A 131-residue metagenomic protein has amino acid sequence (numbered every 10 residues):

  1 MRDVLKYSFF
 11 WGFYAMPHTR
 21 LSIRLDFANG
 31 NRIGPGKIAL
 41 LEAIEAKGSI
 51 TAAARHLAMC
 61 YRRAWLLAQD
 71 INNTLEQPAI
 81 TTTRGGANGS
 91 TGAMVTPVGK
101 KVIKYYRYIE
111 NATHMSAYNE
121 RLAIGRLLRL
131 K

Functional and structural regions predicted by a protein language model:
P17-N29: Short, Lys/Arg-enriched N-terminal segment that forms or immediately precedes the first helix of a structured domain
N31-L41: Short alpha-helical elements of helix-turn-helix
I44-A54: Short helix-boundary/capping micro-motifs
R62: Key DNA-contact positions within bacterial/archaeal DNA-binding proteins
L67: Residues within the DNA-recognition helix of helix-turn-helix
N73-P78: Residue cluster at the C-terminal edge of the helix-turn-helix DNA-binding motif
T82-Y106: Basic, amphipathic "hinge/linker" alpha-helix immediately C-terminal to the N-terminal HTH DNA-binding motif
K100-K131: Helix-turn-helix/homeodomain-like alpha-helical modules used for DNA recognition and transcription-factor dimerization
